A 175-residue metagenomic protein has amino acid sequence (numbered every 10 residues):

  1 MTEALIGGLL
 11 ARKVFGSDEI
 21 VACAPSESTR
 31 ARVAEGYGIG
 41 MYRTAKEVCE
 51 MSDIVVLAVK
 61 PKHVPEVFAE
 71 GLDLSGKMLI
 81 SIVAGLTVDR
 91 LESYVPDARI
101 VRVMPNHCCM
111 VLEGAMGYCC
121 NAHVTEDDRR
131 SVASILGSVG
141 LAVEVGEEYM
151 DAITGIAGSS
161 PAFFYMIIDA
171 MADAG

Functional and structural regions predicted by a protein language model:
M1-R43, G114: NAD(P)+-binding Rossmann beta1-loop-alpha1 motif at the extreme N-terminus of oxidoreductases
A4, G8, R12, V33-Y37 (+4 more regions): Alpha-helical structural signal in soluble globular domains
L5, T29, T44, H63 (+4 more regions): Hydrophobic alpha-helical segments typical of transmembrane helices and their membrane-interface/capping positions
V21, E27, G36-Y37, T44-Y118: Rossmann-like NAD(P)(H) cofactor-binding subdomain of soluble oxidoreductases
R90-R99, A115-I153, F163-G175: Internal alpha-helical scaffold of NAD(P)-dependent oxidoreductase catalytic cores
I156: Alpha-helical membrane segments and immediately flanking helix-loop junctions that form or couple to the substrate/ion
S160: Aromatic-residue-lined binding/catalytic grooves and analogous aromatic/hydrophobic interfacial grooves in multimeric
